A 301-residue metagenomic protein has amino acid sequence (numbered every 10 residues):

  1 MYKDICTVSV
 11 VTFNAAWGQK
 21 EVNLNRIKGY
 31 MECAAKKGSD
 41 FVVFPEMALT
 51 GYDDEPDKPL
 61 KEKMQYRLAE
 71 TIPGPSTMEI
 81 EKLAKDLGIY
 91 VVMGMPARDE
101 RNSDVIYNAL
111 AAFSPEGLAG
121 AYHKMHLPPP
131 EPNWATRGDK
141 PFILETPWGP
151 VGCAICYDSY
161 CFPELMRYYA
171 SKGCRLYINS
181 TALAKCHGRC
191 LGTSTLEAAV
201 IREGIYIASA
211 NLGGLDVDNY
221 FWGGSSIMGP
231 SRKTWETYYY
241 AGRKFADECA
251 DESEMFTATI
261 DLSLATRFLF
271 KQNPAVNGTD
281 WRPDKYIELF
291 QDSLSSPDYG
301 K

Functional and structural regions predicted by a protein language model:
M1-F41: N-terminal glycine-/serine-/threonine-rich phosphate-binding loop
Y2-D4, S103-V105, D218-F221: Short glycine/proline-enriched turns and hinge-like loops at secondary-structure junctions
T7, V92, A109, L118 (+2 more regions): Conserved beta-strand and immediately adjacent loop positions that scaffold enzyme active sites
F13, E46, Y52, G94-P96 (+3 more regions): Active-site-proximal beta-strand/loop segments in catalytic clefts of secreted hydrolases
K20, G29-P115, K185-I205: Cys-nucleophile CN-hydrolase/nitrilase-fold catalytic domain and related Cys-dependent amidase chemistry that acts on
A69-V92, Y160-F256: CN hydrolase (nitrilase-like) catalytic-core segments centered on the catalytic cysteine and neighboring Lys/Glu
K82, D99-L176, S180-A198, P274: Active-site catalytic loop in hydrolytic enzyme cores
I143, L212-K301: C-terminal beta-strand edge segments of enzyme domains
